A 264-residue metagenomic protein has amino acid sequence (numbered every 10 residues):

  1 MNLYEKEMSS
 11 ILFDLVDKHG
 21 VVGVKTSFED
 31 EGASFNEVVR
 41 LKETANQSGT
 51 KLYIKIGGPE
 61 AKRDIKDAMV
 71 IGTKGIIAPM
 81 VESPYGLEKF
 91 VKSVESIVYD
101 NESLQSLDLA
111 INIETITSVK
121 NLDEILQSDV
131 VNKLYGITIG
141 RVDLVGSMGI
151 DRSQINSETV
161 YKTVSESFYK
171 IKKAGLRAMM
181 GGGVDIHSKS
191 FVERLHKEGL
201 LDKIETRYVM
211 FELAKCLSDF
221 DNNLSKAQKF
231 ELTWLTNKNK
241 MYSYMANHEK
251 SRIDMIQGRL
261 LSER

Functional and structural regions predicted by a protein language model:
M1-R264: Expand to "…catalyze enediolate/carbanion chemistry for C-C bond making/breaking, isomerization, decarboxylation
